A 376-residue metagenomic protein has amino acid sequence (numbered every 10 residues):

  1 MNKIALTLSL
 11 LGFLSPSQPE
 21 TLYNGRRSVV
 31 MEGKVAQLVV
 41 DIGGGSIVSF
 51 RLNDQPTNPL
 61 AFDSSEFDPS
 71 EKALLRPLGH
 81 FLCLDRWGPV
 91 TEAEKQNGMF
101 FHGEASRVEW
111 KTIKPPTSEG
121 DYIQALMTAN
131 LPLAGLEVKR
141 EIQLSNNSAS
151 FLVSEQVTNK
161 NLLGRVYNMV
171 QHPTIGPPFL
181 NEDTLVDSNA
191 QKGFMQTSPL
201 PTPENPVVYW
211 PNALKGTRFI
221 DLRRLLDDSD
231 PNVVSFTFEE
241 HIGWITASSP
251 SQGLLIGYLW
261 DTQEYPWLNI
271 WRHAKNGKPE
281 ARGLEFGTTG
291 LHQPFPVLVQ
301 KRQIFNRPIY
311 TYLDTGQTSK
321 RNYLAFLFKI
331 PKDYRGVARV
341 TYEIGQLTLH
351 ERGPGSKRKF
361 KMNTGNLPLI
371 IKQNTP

Functional and structural regions predicted by a protein language model:
M1-T7: Sec-dependent signal peptide recognition, specifically the positively charged N-region followed immediately by
T7-T21: Bacterial Sec-dependent signal peptides at the C-terminal "C-region" and cleavage site
S17-L152, L163-P376: Surface-exposed acidic/polar loop and edge beta-strand patches at domain peripheries
Q156-N161: Asparagine-centered strand-capping/turn motif at beta-strand->loop junctions
